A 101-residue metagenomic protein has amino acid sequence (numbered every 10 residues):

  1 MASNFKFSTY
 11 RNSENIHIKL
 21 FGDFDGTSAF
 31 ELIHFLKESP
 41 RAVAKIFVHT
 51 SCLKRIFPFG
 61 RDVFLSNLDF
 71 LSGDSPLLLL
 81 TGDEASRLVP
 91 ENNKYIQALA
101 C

Functional and structural regions predicted by a protein language model:
M1-C101: STAS-like cytosolic regulatory interaction modules
